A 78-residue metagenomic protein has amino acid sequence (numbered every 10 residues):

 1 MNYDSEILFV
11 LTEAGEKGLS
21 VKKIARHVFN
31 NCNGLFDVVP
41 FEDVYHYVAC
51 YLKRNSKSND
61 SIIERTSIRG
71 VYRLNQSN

Functional and structural regions predicted by a protein language model:
M1-E13, N33-N78: Phospho-regulated, low-complexity intrinsically disordered regions of nuclear gene-regulatory and chromatin-associated
K17: Flexible coil/turn residues that form the inter-helical turn or adjacent wing/linker of helix-turn-helix
K23-A25: A short acidic, leucine-rich amphipathic alpha-helix
H27, N31: Residues within the alpha-helical elements of helix-turn-helix
